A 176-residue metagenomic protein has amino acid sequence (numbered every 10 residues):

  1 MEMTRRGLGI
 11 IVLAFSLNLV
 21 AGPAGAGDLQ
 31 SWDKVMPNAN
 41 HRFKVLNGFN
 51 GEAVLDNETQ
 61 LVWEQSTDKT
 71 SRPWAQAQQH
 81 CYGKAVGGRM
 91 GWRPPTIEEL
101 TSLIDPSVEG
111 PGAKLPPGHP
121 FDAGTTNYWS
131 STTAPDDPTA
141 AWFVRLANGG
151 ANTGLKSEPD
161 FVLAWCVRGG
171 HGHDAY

Functional and structural regions predicted by a protein language model:
E2-G9, L17-R93, I97-Y176: Glycine-aromatic-enriched surface loops/turns that form tight recognition elements
